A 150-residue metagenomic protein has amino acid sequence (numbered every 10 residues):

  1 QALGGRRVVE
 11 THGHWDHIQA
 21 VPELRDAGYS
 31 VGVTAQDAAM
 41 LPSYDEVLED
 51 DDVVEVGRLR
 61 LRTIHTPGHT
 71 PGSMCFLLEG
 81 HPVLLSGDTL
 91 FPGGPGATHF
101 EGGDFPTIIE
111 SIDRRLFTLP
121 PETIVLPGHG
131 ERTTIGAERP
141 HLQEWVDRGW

Functional and structural regions predicted by a protein language model:
Q1-R62, P140-E144: Active-site HxH/HxHxD metal-binding segment of metal-dependent hydrolases
E49, T70-P71: Short gly/pro-enriched beta-turn/loop segments at secondary-structure junctions
V53, P67-G68: Short polar/acidic secondary-structure junctions
R60, H65, P71-W150: Metallo-beta-lactamase
